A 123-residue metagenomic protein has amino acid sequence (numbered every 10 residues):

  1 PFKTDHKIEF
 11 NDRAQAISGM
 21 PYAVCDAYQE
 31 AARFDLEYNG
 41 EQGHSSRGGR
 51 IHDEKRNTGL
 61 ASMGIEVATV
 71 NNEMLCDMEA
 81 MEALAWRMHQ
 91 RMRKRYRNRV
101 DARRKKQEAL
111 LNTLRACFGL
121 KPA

Functional and structural regions predicted by a protein language model:
P1-A123: Surface segments flanking catalytic/ligand-binding clefts of nucleic-acid enzymes
